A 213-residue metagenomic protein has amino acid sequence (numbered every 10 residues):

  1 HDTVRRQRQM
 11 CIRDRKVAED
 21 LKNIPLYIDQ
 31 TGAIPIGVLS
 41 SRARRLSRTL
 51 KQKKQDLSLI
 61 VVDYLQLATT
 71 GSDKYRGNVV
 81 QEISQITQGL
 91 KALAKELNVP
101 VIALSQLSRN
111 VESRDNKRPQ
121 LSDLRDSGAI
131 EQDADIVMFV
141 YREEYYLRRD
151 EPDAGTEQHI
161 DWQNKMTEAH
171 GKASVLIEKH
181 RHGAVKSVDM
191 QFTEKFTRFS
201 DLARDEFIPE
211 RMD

Functional and structural regions predicted by a protein language model:
H1-I12: Single conserved hydrophobic/aromatic residue that forms the stacking wall/gate of nucleotide- or nucleobase-binding
K16-P35: Conserved P-loop NTPase mechanochemical-coupling segment
I24-L26, D56-S58, L97-V101: Loop/turn-to-beta-strand initiation segments
A33-L57, K74, Q88-L97, N110-D213: C-terminal regions of RecA-like/P-loop NTPase motor modules
L67, R109: Residues immediately C-terminal
T69-R76: Conserved ATPase-coupling elements of RecA-like P-loop NTPase cores
L104-Q106: Conserved H-loop
